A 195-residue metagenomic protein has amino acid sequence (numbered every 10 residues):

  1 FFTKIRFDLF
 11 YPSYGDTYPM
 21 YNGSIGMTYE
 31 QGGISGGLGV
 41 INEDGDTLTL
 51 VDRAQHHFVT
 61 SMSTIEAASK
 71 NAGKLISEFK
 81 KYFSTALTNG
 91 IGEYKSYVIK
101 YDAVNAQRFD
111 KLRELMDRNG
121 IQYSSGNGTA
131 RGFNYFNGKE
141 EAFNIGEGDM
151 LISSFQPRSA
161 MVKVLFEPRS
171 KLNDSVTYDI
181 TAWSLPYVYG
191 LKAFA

Functional and structural regions predicted by a protein language model:
F1, I5-F10, G15-A195: Intrinsic-disorder/low-complexity accessory segments
